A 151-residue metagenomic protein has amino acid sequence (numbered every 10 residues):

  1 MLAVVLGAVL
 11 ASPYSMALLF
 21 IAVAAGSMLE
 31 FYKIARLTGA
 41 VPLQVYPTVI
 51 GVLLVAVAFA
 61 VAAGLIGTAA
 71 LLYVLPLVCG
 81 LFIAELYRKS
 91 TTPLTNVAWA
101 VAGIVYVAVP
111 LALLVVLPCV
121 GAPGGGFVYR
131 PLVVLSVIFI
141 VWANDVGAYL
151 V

Functional and structural regions predicted by a protein language model:
M1-V151: Membrane-embedded alpha-helical bundles of polytopic integral membrane proteins
